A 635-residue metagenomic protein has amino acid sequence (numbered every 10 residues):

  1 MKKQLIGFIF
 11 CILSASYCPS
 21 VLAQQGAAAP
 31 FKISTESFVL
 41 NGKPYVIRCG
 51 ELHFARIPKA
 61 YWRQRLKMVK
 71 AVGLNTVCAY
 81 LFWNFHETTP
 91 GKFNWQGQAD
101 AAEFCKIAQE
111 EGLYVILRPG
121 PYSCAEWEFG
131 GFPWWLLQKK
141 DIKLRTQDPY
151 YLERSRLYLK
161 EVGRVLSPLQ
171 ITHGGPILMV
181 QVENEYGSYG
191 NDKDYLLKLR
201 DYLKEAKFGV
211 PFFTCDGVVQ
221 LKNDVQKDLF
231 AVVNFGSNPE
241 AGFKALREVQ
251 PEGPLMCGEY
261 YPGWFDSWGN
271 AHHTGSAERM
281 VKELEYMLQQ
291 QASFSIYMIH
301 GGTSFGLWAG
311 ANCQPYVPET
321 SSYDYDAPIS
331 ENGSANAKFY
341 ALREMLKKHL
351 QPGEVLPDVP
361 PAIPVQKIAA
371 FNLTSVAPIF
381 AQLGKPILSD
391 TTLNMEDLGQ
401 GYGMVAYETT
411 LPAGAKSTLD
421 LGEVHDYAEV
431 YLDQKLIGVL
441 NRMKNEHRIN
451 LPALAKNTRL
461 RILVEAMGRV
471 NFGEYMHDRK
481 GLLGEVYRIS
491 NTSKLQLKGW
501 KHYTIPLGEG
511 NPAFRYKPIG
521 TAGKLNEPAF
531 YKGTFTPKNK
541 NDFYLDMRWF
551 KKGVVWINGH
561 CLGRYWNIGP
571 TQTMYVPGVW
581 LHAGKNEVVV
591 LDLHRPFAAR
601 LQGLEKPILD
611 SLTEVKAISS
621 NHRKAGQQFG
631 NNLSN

Functional and structural regions predicted by a protein language model:
A23-T76, K106: N-terminal carbohydrate-binding accessory modules
W62-E128, R200-E205, G209-V210: Aromatic-lined substrate-binding rim segments of carbohydrate-active enzymes
G91-A99, E110, P121-T146, L196-R200 (+2 more regions): Aromatic- and acidic-residue-enriched segments that line the glycan-binding/catalytic groove of carbohydrate-active
G97-L117, K140-I177: An active-site-proximal structural segment forming one wall of the substrate-binding cleft that immediately precedes
L113, E205-A206, G236-S330, S334 (+1 more regions): Catalytic-core region of carbohydrate-active enzymes that cleave or remodel glycosidic bonds
Y151-K227: Active-site neighborhood of glycoside hydrolase catalytic domains
Y316, D324-D326, N332-K338, T392-D397 (+5 more regions): A cross-kingdom feature marking solvent-exposed beta-strand/loop segments within repeated, beta-rich binding/scaffold
K416-Y431, L460, F535-N558, Y565-W566 (+1 more regions): Aromatic-lined ligand-binding clefts that engage carbohydrates, nucleic acids, or primary amines
